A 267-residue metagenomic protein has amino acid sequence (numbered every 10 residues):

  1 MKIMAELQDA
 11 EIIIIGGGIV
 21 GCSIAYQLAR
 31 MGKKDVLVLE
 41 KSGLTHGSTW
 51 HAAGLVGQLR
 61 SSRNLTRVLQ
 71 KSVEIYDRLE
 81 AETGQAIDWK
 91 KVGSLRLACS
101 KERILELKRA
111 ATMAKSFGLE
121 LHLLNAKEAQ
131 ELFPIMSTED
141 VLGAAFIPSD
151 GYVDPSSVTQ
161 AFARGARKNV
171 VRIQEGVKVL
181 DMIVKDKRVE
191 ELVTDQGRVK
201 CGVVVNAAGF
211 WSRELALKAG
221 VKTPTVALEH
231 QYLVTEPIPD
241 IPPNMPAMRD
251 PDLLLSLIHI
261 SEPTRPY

Functional and structural regions predicted by a protein language model:
E6-V20, L37: Beta1/beta-strand and adjacent pyrophosphate-binding region of the FAD-binding site in flavoprotein oxidoreductases
V20, L44, W211: Conserved Rossmann-like nucleotide-cofactor binding loop
A25, A29, G165: Gly/Ala-rich phosphate-binding loop of Rossmann-like dinucleotide-binding domains, activating on the conserved
A29-T49: Glycine-rich FAD pyrophosphate-binding loop
G54-L132, D252-L257: Dinucleotide-binding Rossmann-like beta1-alpha1 core, especially the glycine-rich loop that anchors the ADP
P148-G202: Helical element adjacent to the flavin cofactor pocket in flavoenzyme catalytic cores
R198-P246: Central helical "cap/lid" subdomain
I258-Y267: Single conserved hydrophobic/aromatic residue that forms the stacking wall/gate of nucleotide- or nucleobase-binding
